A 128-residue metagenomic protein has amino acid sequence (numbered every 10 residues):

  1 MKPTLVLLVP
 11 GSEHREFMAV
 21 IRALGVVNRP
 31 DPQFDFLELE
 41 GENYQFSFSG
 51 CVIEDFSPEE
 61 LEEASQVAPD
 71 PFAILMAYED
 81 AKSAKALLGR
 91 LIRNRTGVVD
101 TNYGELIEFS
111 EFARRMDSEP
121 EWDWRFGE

Functional and structural regions predicted by a protein language model:
M1-P10, P71-A77: Short cationic amphipathic helices and targeting signals
M1-T4, A23, V27, A86-E128: Acidic, proline/glycine-rich low-complexity IDRs
K2, V9, R29-D31, A68 (+1 more regions): Intrinsic-disorder/low-complexity coil detector
V9-S12, M76-S83, N102-Y103: Short, flexible beta-strand-to-coil junctions
R15-E79, E111, D123: Short, intrinsically disordered low-complexity segments
